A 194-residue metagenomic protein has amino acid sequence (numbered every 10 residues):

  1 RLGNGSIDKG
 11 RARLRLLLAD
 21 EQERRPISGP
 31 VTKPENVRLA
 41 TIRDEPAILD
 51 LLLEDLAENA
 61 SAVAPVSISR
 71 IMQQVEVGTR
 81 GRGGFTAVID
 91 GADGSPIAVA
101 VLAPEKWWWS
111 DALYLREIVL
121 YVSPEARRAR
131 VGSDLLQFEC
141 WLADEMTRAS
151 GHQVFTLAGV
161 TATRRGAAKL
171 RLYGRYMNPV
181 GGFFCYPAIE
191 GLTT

Functional and structural regions predicted by a protein language model:
E35-D50: A short beta-loop-alpha structural element at the N-terminal edge of CoA-dependent acyl/N-acetyltransferase catalytic
L56-Q74: Conserved GNAT-fold acetyl-CoA-binding loop/helix
V75-V88: A short helix-loop-beta-strand connector motif used in the catalytic cores of GNAT acetyltransferases and, in some
V88, S95-P104: Conserved beta-strand in the GNAT
K106-E117: A conserved beta-turn-beta hairpin within the catalytic core of GNAT-like acetyltransferases that forms part
I118-R130: A short, internal acetyl-CoA/4′-phosphopantetheine-binding micro-motif in the GNAT/acyltransferase core
R128-L142: Conserved acetyl-CoA-binding loop-helix of GNAT-fold acetyltransferases
E139, H152-K169: Conserved beta-strand-loop-alpha-helix junction that forms the acyl-donor binding cleft
